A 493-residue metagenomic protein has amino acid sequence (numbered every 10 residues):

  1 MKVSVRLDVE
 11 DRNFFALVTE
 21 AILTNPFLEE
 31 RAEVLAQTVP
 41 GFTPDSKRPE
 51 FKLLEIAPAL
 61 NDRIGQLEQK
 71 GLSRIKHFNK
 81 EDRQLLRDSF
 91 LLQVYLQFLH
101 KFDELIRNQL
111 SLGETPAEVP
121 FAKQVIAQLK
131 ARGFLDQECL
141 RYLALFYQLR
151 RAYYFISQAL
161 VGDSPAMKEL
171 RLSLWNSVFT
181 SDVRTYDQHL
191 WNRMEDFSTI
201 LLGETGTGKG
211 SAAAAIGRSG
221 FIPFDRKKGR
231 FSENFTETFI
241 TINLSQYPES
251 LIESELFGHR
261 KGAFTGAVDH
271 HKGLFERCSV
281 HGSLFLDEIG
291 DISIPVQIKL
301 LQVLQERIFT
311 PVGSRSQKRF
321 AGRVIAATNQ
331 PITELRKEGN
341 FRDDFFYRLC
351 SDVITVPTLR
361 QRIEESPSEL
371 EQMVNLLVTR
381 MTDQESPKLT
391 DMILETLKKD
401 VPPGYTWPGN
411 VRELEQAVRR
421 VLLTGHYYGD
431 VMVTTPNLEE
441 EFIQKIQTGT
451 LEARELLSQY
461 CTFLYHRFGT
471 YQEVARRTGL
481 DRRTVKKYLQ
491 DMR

Functional and structural regions predicted by a protein language model:
M1-Q84, D88, Q416, F442-R493: Bacterial C-terminal helix-turn-helix
L99-D163, E169, A417: Interdomain "pre-motor" coupling segment immediately N-terminal to P-loop NTPase/helicase cores
I156-F197: Pre-Walker A (pre-P-loop) alpha-helix and adjacent loop at the N terminus of AAA/AAA+ ATPase modules, a conserved
P165, P295-I298, G313-R323, P331-E440 (+1 more regions): Nucleotide-binding/hydrolysis machinery
R184-D196, R226-S232, K272, S314 (+2 more regions): Short helix/loop segment immediately N-terminal to the Walker
N192-A212: Walker A/P-loop nucleotide-binding motif
G210-G322, T333-C350, I363-E365: Conserved AAA+ P-loop NTPase core
